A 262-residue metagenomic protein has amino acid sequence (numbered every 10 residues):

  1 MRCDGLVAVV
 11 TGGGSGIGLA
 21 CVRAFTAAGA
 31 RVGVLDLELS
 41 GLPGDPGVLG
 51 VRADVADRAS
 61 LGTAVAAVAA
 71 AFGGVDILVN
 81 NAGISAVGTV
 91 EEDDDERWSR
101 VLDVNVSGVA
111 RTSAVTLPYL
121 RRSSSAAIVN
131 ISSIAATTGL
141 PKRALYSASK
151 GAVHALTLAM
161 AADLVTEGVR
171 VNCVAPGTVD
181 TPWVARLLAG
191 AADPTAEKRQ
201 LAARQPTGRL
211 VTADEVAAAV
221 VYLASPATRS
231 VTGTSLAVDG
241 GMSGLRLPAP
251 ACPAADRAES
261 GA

Functional and structural regions predicted by a protein language model:
T89-V90, D94-L102, L201: Substrate-binding pocket helix/loop in short-chain dehydrogenase/reductase
E91, T138-A144, T166-E167, G208 (+1 more regions): Active-site loop immediately N-terminal to the catalytic Tyr-X3-Lys motif of short-chain dehydrogenase/reductase
A110, R170, R209-V238, S243: C-terminal substrate-recognition "lid" of short-chain dehydrogenase/reductases
S113, S149, T157: Active-site helix of classical SDR
P118, A162-T166, R229: Alpha-helical segment proximal to the catalytic Tyr-Lys
S133: Residue(s) in the substrate-gating loop at a strand-loop-helix junction that position the organic substrate next
T138, T232-A262: Short C-terminal tail/terminal secondary-structure segment of NAD(P)H-dependent dehydrogenase/reductase domains
